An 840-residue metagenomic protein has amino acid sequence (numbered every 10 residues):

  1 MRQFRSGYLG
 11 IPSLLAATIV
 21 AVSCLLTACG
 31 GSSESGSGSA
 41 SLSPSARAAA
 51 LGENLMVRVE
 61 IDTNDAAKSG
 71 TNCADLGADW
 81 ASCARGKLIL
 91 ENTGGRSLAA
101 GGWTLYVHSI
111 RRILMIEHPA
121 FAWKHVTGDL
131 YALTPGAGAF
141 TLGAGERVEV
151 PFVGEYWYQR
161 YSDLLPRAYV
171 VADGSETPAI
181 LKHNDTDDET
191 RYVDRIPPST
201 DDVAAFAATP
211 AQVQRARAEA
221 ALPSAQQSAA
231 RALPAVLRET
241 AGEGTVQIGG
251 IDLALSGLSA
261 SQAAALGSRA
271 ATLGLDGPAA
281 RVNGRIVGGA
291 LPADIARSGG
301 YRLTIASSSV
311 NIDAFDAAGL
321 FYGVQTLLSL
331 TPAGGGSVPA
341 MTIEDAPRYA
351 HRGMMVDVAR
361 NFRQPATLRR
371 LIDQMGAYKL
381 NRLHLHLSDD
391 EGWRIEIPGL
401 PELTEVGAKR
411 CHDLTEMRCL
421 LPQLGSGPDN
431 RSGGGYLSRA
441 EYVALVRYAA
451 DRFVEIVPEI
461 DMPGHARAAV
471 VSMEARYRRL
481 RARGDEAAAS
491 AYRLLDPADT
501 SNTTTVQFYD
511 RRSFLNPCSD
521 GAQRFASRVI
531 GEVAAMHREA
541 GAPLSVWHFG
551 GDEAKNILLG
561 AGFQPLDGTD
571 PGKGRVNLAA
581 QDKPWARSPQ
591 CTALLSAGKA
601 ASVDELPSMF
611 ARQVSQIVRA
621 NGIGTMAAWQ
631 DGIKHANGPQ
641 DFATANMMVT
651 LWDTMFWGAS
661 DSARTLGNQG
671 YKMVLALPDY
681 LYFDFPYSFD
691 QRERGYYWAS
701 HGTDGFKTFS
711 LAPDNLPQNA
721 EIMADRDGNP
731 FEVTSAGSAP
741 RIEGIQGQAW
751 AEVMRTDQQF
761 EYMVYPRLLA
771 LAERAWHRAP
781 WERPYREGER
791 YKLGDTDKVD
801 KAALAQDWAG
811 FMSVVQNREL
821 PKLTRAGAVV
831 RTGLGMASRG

Functional and structural regions predicted by a protein language model:
L25-A28: C-terminal motif of bacterial Sec signal peptides marking the signal peptidase cleavage site
S69, D79-K87, G101: Short, solvent-exposed loop/turn segments enriched in Ser/Thr/Gly
I89-G95, N516-S519: Asparagine-centered strand-capping/turn motif at beta-strand->loop junctions
G95-T127: Short acidic, flexible loop segments centered on an aromatic residue
P166, V170-A318, Y322-I343, M626-H635 (+3 more regions): Acidic, contiguous N-terminal accessory segments
S298, I305-F525, I530-V546, Q746 (+1 more regions): Feature activates predominantly on carbohydrate-active enzymes
T503-Q507, R512-N646, T654: Active-site neighborhood of glycoside hydrolase catalytic domains
T625-G840: Flexible, acidic glycine-rich loops studded with aromatic residues
